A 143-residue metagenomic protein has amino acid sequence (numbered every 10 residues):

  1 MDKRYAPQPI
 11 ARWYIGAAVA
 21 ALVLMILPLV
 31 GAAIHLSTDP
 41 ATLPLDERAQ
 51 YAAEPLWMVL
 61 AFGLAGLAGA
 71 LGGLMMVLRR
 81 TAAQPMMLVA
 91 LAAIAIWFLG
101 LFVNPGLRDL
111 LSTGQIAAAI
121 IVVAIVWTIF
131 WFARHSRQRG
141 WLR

Functional and structural regions predicted by a protein language model:
M1-R143: Topology signature of small-to-medium multi-pass alpha-helical membrane proteins
